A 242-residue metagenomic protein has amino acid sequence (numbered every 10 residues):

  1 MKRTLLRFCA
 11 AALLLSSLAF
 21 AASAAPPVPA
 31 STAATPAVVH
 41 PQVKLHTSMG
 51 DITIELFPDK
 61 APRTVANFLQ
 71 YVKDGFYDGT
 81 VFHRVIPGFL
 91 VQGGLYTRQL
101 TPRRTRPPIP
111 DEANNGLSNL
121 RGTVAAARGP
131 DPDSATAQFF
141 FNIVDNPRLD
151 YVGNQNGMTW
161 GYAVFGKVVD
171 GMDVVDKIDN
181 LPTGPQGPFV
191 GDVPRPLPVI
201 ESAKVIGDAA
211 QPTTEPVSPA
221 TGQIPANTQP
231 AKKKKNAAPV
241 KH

Functional and structural regions predicted by a protein language model:
K2-C9, L18-H242: Cyclophilin-like peptidyl-prolyl cis-trans isomerases
